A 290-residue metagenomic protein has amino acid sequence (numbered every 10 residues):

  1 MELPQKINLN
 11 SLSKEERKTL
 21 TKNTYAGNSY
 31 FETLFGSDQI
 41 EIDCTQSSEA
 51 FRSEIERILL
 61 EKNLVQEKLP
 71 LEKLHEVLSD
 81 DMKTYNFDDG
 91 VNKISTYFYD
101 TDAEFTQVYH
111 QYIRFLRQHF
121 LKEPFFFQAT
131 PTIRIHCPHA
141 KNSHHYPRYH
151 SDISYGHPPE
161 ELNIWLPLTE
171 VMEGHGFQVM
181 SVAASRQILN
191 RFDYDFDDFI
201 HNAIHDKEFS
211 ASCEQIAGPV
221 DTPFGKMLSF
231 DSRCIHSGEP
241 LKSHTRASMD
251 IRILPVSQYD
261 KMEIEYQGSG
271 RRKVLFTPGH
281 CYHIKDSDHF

Functional and structural regions predicted by a protein language model:
M1-P124, P223: N-terminal auxiliary "cap/dimerization" subdomain that precedes the catalytic jelly-roll/cupin core of mononuclear
R114-F177: Conserved double-stranded beta-helix
T130, S232-R233: Short, well-ordered beta-to-alpha junction loops that form the rim of enzyme active sites and present histidine/acidic
P138-A140, S154, E170-M172, A184-S185 (+2 more regions): Short, solvent-exposed loop/turn segments at secondary-structure junctions
H144-Y149, E160, G174-V182, I188-F192 (+2 more regions): A short secondary-structure junction signal
L162, K226, A247: Residue-level detector of short, conserved catalytic/binding motifs and their immediate flanks
G174-D231: Double-stranded beta-helix
C234-F290: Non-heme Fe(II)/2-oxoglutarate
